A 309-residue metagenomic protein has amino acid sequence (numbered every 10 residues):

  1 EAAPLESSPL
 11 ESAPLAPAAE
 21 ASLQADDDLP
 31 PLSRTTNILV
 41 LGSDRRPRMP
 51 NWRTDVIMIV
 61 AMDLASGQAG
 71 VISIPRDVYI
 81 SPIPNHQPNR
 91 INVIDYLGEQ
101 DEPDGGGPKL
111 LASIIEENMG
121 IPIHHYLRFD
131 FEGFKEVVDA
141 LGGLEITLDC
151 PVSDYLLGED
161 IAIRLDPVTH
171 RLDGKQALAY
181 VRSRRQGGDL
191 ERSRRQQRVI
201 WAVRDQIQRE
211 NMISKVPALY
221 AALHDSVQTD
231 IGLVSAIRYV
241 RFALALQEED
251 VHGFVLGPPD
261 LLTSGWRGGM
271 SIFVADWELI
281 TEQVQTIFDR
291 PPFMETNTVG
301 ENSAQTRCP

Functional and structural regions predicted by a protein language model:
E1-P309: Non-catalytic, solvent-exposed segments at the cell envelope interface
